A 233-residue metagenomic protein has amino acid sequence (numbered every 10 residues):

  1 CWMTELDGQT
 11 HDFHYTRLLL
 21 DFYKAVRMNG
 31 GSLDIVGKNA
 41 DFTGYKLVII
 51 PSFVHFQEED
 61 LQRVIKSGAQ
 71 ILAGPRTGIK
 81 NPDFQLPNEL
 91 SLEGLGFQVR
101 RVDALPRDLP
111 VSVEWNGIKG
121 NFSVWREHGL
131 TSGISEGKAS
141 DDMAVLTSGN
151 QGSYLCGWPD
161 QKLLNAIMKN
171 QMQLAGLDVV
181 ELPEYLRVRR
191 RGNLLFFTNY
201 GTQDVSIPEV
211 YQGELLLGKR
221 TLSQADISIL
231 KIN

Functional and structural regions predicted by a protein language model:
C1-G44, G192: Aromatic-Pro/Gly-enriched surface loop or interdomain linker that acts as a lid/target-recognition segment
D7, L47-V54: Short glycine/threonine-rich loop-to-helix capping motif typified by GTGT followed within a few residues by an Asp-Pro
T10-D12, I49, T77: A generic structural signal for short
L33, V48, F197: Hydrophobic, well-ordered secondary-structure elements that form the walls of internal hydrophobic environments
G44-K46, G68: Short, well-ordered alpha-helix to beta-strand connector turns
P51-N233: A conserved amphipathic helix/loop scaffold that creates a polar/acidic microenvironment used either to coordinate
